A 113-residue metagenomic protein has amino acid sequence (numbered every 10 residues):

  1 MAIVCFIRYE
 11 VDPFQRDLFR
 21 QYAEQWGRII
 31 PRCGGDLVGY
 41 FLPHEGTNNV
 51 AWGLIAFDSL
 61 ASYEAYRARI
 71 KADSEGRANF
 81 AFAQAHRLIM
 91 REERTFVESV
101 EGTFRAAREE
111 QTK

Functional and structural regions predicted by a protein language model:
M1-A2, D73, A85-K113: Intrinsic disorder/low-complexity detector
A2-L18, Y22, C33-D36, F104: Surface-exposed interaction/gating patches
I3-E10, G39-K71, R94-T95, A107-E110: Short, well-ordered beta-strand segments in beta-rich or mixed alpha/beta enzyme and ligand-binding folds
Y9, Y63, N79, V100-T103: Aromatic-residue detector
P13-Q15, S59-A61, V100: Residues that cap or initiate secondary-structure elements
L18-V38, A56-T95: An amphipathic, aromatic/His-enriched active-site/gating alpha helix that lines ligand/cofactor pockets
